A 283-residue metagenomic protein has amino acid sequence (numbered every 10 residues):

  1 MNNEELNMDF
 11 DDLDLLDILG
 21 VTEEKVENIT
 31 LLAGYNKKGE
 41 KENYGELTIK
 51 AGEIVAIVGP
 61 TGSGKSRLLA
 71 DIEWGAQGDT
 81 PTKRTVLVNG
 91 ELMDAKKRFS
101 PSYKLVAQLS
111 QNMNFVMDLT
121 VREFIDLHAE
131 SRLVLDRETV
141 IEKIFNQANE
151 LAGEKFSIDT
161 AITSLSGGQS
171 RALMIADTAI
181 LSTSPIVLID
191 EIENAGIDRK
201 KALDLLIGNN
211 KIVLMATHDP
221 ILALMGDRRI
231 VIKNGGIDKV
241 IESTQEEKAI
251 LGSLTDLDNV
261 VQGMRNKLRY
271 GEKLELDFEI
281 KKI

Functional and structural regions predicted by a protein language model:
V55-I57, L69: Short hydrophobic beta-strand immediately N-terminal to the Walker A/P-loop
T61, S66: Walker A/P-loop
L68-L133: ABC ATPase nucleotide-binding domain signature region
T160-L165: Conserved ABC ATPase signature
G167-V187: GG-anchored amphipathic helix commonly corresponding to the ABC/SMC/Rad50 NBD signature/C-loop
M215-H218: H-loop/switch region of ABC-family ATPase nucleotide-binding domains
L224-I232: Conserved catalytic segment of ABC-fold P-loop ATPases
G235-R269: Conserved beta-strand-loop-alpha-helix hinge in the C-terminal portion of ABC ATPase nucleotide-binding domains
